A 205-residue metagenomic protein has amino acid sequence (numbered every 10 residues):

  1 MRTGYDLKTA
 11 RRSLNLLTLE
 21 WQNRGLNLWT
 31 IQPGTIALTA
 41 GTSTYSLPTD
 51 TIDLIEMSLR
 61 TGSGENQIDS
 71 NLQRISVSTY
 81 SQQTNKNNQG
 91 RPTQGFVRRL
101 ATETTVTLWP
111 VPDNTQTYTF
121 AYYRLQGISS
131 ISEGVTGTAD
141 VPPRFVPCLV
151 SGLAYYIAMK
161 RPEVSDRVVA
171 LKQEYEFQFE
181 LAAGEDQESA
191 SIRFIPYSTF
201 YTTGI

Functional and structural regions predicted by a protein language model:
M1-I205: Glycine-enriched, solvent-exposed interface loops adjoining structured elements
